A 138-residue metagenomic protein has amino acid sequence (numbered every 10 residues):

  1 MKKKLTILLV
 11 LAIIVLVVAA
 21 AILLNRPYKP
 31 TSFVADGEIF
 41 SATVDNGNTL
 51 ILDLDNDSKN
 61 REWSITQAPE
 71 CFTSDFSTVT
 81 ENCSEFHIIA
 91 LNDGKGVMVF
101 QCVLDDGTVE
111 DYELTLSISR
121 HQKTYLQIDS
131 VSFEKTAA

Functional and structural regions predicted by a protein language model:
K2-I7, A19-A138: Extracytoplasmic soluble-region selector
L11-A19: Core hydrophobic alpha-helical transmembrane segments of single-pass membrane proteins
